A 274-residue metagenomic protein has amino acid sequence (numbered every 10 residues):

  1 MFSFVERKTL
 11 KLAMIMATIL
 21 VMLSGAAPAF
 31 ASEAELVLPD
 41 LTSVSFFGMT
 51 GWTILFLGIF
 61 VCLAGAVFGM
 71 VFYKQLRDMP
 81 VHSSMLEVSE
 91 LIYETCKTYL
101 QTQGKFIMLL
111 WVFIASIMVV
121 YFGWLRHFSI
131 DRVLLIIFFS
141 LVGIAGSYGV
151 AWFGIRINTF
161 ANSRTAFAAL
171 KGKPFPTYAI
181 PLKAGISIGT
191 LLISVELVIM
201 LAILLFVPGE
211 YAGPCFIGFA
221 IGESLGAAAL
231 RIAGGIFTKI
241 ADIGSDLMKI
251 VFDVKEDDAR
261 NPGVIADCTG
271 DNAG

Functional and structural regions predicted by a protein language model:
M1-A31: N-terminal secretory/membrane targeting signals
F30-G274: Hydrophobic, small-residue-rich transmembrane alpha-helices and their short perimembrane loops in multi-pass membrane
